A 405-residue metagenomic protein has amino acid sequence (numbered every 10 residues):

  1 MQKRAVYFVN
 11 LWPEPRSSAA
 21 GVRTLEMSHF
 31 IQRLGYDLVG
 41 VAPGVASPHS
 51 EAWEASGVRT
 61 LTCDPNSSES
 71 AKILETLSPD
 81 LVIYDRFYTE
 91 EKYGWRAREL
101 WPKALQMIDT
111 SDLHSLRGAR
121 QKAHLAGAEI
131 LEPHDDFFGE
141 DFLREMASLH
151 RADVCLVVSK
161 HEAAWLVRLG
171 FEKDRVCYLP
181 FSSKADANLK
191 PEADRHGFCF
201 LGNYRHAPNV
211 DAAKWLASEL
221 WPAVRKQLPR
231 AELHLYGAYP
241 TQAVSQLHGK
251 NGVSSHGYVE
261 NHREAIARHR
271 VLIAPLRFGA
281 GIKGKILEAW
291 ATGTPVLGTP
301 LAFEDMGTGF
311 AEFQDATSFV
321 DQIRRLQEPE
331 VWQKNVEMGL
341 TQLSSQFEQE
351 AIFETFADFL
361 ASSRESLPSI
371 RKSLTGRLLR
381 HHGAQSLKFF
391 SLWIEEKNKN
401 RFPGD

Functional and structural regions predicted by a protein language model:
M1-S50: N-terminal subdomain of nucleotide-sugar transferases
R23-L25, H29, G40, R168 (+1 more regions): Conserved catalytic-core segment of nucleotide-activated headgroup transferases in glycan assembly
P79-D80, D153, A267-G281, T292-T294: Acidic donor-binding loop of glycosyltransferase active sites
H114, L131-C155: Membrane-proximal helix-turn-helix segments that form the acceptor-binding/catalytic region of lipid-linked
M146, H150-N188: Donor nucleotide-sugar binding/catalytic pocket of nucleotide-sugar-dependent glycosyltransferases
K285-A289, P295-T299: Short hydrophobic beta-strand element within catalytic cores of glycosyltransferases and related nucleotide-activated
E304-R324, A351: Change "using UDP/GDP/dTDP sugars" to "using nucleotide sugars
M338-D405: C-terminal amphipathic helix plus adjacent low-complexity, charged tail appended to glycosyltransferase catalytic
